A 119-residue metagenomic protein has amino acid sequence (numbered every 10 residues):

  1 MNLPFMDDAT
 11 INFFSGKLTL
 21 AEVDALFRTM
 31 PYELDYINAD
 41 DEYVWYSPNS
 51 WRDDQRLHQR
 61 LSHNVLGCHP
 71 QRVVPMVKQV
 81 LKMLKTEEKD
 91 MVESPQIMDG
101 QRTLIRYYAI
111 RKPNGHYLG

Functional and structural regions predicted by a protein language model:
M1-N2: N-terminal polybasic phosphate/anion-binding patch
F5-D41, Y46-P48: Sensory modules in modular signal-transduction proteins
N38-V44, N49-G119: Sensory/regulatory domains in signal-transduction proteins
